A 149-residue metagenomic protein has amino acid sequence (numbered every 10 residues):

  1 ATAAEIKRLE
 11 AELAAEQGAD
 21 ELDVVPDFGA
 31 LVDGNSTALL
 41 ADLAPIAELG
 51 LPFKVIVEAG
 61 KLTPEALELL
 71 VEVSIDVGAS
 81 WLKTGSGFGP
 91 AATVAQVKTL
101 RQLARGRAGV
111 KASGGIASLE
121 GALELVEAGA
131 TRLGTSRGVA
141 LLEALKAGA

Functional and structural regions predicted by a protein language model:
A1, E16-L31, D76-T93, G114-A149: Glycine-rich phosphate-binding active-site loops on the catalytic face of alpha/beta enzymes
A1-L67: Active-site beta->alpha loop and helix N-cap motifs at the rims of alpha/beta catalytic domains
T2-E16, L62-V73, V97-Q102, G106 (+2 more regions): Catalytic cores of alpha/beta
S36-K61, D76-V77, A91-S118: Alpha-helix-loop-beta-strand connector modules within alpha/beta enzyme cores
